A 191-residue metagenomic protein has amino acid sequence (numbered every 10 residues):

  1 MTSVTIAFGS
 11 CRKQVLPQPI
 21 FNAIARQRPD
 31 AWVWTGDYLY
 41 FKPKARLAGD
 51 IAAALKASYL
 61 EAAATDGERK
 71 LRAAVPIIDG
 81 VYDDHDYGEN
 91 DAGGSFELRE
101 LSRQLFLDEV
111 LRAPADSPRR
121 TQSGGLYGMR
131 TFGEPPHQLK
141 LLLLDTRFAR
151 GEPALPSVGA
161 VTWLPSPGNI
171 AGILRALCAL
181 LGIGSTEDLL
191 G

Functional and structural regions predicted by a protein language model:
M1-G191: Metal-dependent phosphoester/phosphodiester hydrolase catalytic core
